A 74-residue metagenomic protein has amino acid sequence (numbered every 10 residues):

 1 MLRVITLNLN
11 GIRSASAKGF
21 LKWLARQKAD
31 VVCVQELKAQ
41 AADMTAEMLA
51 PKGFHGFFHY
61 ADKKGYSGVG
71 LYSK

Functional and structural regions predicted by a protein language model:
M1-P51, A61, Y66-V69: N-terminal, active-site-proximal structural segment of metallo-dependent hydrolase catalytic domains
F54: Active-site-proximal or metal-binding-adjacent scaffold patches in catalytic folds
F57-H59: Conserved beta-sheet core of the metallophosphoesterase superfamily
Y72: Active-site-proximal cofactor/substrate-binding loop regions of enzyme domains
